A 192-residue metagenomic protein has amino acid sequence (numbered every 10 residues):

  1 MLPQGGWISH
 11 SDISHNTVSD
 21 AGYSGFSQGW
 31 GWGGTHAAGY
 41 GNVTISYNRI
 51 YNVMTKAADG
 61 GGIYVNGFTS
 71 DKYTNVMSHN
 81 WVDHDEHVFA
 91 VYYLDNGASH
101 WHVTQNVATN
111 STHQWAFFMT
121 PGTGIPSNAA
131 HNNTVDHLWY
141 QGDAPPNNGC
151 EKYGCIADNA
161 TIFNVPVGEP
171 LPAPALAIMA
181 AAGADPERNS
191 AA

Functional and structural regions predicted by a protein language model:
M1-L2, G6, G22-Q28, A38 (+5 more regions): Short glycine/acidic-rich loop motifs that flank beta-strands on beta-rich extracellular proteins
L2, S9-Y23, G39-T55, K72-E86 (+3 more regions): Right-handed parallel beta-helix
A58, G122-A192: Acidic, glycine- and Ser/Thr-rich low-complexity intrinsically disordered tracts in extracellular/secreted proteins
N66: Sequence context of c-type cytochrome heme-c attachment sites
D95: C-terminal substrate/ligand-recognition segments
